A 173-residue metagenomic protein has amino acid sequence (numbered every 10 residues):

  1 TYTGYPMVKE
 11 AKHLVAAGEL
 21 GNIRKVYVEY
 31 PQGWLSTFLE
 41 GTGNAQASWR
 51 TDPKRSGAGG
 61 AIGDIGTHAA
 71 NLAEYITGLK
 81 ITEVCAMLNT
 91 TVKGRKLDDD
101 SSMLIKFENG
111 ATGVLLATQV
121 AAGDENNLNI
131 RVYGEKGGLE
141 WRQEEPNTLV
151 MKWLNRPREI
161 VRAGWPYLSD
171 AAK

Functional and structural regions predicted by a protein language model:
Y2-R95, L149: Predominantly a Rossmann-like dinucleotide-binding segment in NAD(P)-dependent oxidoreductases
Y5, Y27-L35, R55-A61, T90 (+3 more regions): Short, surface-exposed, charge-dense and proline/glycine-enriched linear segments
L35-G43, N71, L115-L116, E159-S169: Short, functional N-terminal and low-complexity linear motifs
Q46, R50, Y75, S102 (+3 more regions): C-terminal glycine/acidic-rich active-site capping loop/insertion
H68-A70, Y75-V84, N89-K93, L97-G137 (+1 more regions): Glycine-rich, aromatic-lined ligand/substrate-binding cores of catalytic and carbohydrate-binding domains
